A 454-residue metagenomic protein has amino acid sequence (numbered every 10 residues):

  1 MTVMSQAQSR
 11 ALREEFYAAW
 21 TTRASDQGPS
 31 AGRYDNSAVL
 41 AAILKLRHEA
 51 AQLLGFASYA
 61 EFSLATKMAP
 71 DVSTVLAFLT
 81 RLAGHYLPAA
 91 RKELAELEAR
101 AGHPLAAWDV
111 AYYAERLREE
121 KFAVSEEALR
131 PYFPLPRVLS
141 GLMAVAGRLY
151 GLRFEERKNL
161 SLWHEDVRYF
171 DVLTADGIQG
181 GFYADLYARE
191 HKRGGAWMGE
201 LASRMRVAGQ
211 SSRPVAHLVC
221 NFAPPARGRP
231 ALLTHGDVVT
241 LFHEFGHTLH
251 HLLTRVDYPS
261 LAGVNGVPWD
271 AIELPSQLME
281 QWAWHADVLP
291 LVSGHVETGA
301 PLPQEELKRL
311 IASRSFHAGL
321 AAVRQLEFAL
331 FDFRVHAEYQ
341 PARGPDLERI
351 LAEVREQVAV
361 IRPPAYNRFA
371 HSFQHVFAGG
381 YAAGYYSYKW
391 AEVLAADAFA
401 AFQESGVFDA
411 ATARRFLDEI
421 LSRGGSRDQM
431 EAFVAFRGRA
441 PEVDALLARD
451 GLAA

Functional and structural regions predicted by a protein language model:
M1-F62, E356, V360, P364: Noncatalytic, helix-rich "gating/capping" subdomain that lines the substrate-entry/channel surface of large enzyme
Q8-R10, A50, A175-G177, L186-E190 (+5 more regions): Short, glycine-/Ser/Thr-/acidic-enriched flexible segments
F16-G28, E120-S125, V219-R229, L310 (+1 more regions): Short glycine/proline-rich turn/loop motifs
A31-D35, F78, D237, A383: Non-transmembrane, amphipathic alpha-helical segments
G32-D35, V219-F222, R227, S405 (+1 more regions): Short, motif-level signal for alpha-helix interfacial/capping segments enriched in acidic residues and aromatics/proline
A41, L46, Q52-P224, I272 (+4 more regions): Active-site-proximal, well-structured secondary-structure segments within enzyme catalytic domains
E120, R137, G141-E155, L160-H164 (+8 more regions): C-terminal, non-catalytic "cap/extension" segments appended to globular domains
A223-F242: Short pre-active-site segment immediately N-terminal to the catalytic Zn-binding motif
